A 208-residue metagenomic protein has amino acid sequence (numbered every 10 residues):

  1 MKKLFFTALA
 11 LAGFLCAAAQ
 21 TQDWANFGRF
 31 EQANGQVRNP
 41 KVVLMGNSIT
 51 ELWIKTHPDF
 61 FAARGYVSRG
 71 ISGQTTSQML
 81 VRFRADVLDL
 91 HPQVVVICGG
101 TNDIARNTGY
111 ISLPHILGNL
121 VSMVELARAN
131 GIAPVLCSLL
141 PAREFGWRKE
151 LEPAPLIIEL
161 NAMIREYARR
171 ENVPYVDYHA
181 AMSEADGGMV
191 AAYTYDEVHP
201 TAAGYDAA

Functional and structural regions predicted by a protein language model:
M1-L4: Positively charged n-region of N-terminal signal peptides that target proteins for export
L9-A18: Hydrophobic h-region of N-terminal signal peptides that target proteins for export in Gram-negative bacteria
L11, L140-A208: Catalytic His-Asp segment of secreted/periplasmic serine-dependent ester chemistry enzymes
A17-V96: Serine-esterase "nucleophile elbow" of acetyl-processing enzymes
S48-L52, S72-T76, T101-R106, L140-F145 (+2 more regions): Solvent-exposed loop/turn segments at secondary-structure junctions within structured extracellular/periplasmic domains
G73-V81, Y110-L120: Glycine-rich anion/phosphate-binding loops
C98-I104, V124-I158: Active-site segments of SGNH/GDSL-like serine hydrolases that catalyze O-acetyl group transfer/hydrolysis on lipids
L113-C137, R165-V173: Charged, glycine-enriched surface loops/patches that mediate electrostatic binding to polyanionic ligands
